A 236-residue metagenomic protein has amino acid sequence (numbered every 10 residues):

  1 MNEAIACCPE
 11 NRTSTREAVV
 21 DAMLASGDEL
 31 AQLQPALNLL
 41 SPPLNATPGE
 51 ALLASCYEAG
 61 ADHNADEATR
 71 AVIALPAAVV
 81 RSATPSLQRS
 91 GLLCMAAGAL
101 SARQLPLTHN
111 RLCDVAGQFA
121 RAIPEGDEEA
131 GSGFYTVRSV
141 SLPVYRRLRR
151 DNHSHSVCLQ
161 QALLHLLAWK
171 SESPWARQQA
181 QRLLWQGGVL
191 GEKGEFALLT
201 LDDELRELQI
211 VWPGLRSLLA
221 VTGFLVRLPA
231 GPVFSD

Functional and structural regions predicted by a protein language model:
M1-Q209, V226-D236: Phosphate-rich cofactor/ligand-interacting catalytic cores and adjacent structured alpha/beta frameworks
I210-S217: Short glycine/threonine-rich catalytic loop with a Thr-x-Gly-x-Asp
L218-L228: Short hydrophobic alpha-helical segments that form membrane-spanning helices or hydrophobic packing faces of helical
